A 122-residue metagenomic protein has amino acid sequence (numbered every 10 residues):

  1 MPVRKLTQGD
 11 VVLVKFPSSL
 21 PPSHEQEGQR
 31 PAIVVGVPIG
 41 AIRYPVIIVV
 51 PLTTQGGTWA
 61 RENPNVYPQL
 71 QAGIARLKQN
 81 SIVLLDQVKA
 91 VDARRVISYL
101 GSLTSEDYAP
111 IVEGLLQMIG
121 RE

Functional and structural regions predicted by a protein language model:
M1-E122: Conserved functional hotspots at enzyme active or ligand-binding sites that engage polyanionic ligands
